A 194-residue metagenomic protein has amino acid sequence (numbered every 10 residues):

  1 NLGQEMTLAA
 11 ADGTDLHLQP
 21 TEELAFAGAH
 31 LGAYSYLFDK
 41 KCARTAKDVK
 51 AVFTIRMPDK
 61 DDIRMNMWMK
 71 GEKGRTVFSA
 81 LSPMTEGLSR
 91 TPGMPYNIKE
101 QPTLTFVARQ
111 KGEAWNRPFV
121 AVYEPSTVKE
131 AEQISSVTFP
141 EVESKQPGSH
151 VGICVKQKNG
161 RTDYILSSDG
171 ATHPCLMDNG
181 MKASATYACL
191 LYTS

Functional and structural regions predicted by a protein language model:
N1-T76: Polysaccharide-binding surfaces and accessory modules of carbohydrate-active proteins
T7, H17, G32, Y36 (+6 more regions): Intrinsically disordered, low-complexity, compositionally biased regions/tails
L8, G13-G28, F106-R117, Y123-S194: Non-catalytic terminal regions with compositionally biased, polar/charged low complexity
V49-K158: Beta-strand-rich recognition/accessory modules
